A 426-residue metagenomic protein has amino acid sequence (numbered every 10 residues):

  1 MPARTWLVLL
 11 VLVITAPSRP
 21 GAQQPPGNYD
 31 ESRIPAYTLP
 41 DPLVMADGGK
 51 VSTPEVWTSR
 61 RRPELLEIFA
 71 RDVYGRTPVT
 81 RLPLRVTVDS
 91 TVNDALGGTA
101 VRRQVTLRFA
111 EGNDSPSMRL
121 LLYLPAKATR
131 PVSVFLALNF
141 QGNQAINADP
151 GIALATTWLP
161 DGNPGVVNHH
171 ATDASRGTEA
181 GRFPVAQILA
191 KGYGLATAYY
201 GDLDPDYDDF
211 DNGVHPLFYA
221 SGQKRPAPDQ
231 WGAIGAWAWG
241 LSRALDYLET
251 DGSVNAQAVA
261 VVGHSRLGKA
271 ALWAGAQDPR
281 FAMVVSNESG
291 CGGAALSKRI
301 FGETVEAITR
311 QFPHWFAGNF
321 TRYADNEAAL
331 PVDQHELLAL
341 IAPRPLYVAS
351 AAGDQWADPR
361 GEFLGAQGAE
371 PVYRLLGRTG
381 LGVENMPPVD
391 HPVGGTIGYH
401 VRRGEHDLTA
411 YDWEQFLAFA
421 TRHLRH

Functional and structural regions predicted by a protein language model:
W6-A16: Bacterial N-terminal signal peptides
G21-P78: N-terminal pre-domain segments of enzymes
R119-L122, R130-F140: Short beta-strand element of the alpha/beta-hydrolase
L136-T250, S297-R299: Cap/lid segment of the alpha/beta-hydrolase catalytic domain
A198, S242-E303, Q311, F320 (+1 more regions): Primarily recognizes the serine-hydrolase "nucleophile elbow" in alpha/beta-hydrolase and SGNH/GDSL folds
V214-S221, S286-L337, D358, E362-V383: Mobile cap/lid helix-loop segments that gate and shape the active-site cleft of serine hydrolases
A342-P359, R402-G404: Conserved strand-to-loop "acid loop" that flanks and positions the catalytic carboxylate
A366-H426: C-terminal catalytic histidine-bearing segment of alpha/beta-hydrolase fold enzymes
